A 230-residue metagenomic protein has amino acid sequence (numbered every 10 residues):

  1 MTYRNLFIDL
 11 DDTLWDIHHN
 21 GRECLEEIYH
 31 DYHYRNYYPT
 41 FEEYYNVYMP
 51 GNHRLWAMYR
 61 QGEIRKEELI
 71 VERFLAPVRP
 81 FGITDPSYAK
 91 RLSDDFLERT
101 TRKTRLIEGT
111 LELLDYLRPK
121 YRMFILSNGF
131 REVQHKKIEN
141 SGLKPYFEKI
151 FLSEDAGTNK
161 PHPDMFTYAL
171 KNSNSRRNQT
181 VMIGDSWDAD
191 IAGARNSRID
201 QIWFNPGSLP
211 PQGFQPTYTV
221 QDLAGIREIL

Functional and structural regions predicted by a protein language model:
M1-L6, H19, L111, D115 (+1 more regions): Asp-based, Mg2+/Mn2+-dependent phosphohydrolase catalytic module
T2-E108: N-terminal helical cap/lid subdomain that shapes the substrate entry/recognition surface in HAD-like hydrolases
G51, P119-K120: Structured helix-beta-strand junction loops
G62-E63, R102, M123, E154 (+1 more regions): A generic structural signal for short
K120-Y121, R198: Glycine-centered short loops/turns at secondary-structure junctions
S127: Conserved phosphate-coupling serine/threonine residues in phosphotransfer and NTP-handling enzymes
